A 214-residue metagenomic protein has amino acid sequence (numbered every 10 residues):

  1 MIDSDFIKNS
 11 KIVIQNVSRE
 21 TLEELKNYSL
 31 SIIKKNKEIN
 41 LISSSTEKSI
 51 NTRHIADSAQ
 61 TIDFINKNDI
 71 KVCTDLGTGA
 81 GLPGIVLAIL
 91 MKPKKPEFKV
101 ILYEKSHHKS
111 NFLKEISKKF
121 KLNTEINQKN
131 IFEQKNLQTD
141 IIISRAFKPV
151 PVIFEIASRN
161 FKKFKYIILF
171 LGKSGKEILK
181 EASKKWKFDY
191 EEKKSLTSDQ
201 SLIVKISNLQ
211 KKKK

Functional and structural regions predicted by a protein language model:
M1-N68, T74, H108-L122: Class I SAM-dependent transferase core
I32, F170-L171, I206: Residue-level signal for inorganic ion chemistry
A59-I143: Conserved SAM/SAH cofactor-binding pocket of Class I
K99, N123-E125, Y166, K187-E191: Conserved beta-strand segments of alpha/beta enzyme cores
K105, F170-S174: Short strand-turn motif at the edge of the Rossmann-like AdoMet-binding core
A146-F147: Short glycine-/small-residue-rich Rossmann-like dinucleotide-binding loops
F154-I167: A short glycine-rich, Lys/Arg-flanked "PGG" loop and its adjoining helix->strand segment in the class I
S174-K214: Active-site capping/gating segments
